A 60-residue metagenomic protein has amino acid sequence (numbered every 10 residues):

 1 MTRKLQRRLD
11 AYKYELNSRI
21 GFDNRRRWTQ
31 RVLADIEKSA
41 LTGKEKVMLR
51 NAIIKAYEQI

Functional and structural regions predicted by a protein language model:
M1-R27: N-terminal acidic leader/helix
N24-I60: Short, charge-rich amphipathic interface segments used for partner binding and complex assembly
